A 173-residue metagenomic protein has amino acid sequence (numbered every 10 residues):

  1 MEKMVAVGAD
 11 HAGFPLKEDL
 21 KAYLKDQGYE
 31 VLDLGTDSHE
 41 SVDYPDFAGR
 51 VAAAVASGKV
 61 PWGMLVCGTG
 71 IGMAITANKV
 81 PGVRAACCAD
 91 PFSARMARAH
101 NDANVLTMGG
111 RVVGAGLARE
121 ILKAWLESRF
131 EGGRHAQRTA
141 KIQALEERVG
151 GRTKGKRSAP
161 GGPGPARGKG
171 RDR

Functional and structural regions predicted by a protein language model:
E2, V60, D102: Phosphate-coordination loops involved in phosphoryl transfer and adenosine-cofactor binding
A6-G8, A12-G13, P91-R173: C-terminal binding/interaction regions
A6-Q27, V31: Glycine-rich phosphate/diphosphate-binding loop of Rossmann-like nucleotide-binding domains
E18-K21, I75-K79, R119: Short amphipathic alpha-helical segments
Q27, V80-P81, N101: Short, structured coil segments at secondary-structure junctions
E30-S41: A short beta-strand-loop structural module common to alpha/beta enzyme folds
F47-C87: Helix-adjacent hinge/juxtasegments
